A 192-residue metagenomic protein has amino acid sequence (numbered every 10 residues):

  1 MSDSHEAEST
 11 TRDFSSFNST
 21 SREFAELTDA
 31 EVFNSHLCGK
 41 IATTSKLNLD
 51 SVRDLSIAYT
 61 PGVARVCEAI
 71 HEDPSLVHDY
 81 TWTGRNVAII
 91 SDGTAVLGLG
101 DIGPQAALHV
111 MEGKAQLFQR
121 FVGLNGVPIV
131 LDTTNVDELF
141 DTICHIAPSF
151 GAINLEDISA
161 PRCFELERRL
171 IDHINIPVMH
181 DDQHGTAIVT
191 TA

Functional and structural regions predicted by a protein language model:
S2-I174: N-terminal ligand-binding/catalytic initiation module
M179-A192: A glycine-rich, Thr/Ser-enriched phosphate-binding loop motif common to dinucleotide/cofactor-binding enzymes
